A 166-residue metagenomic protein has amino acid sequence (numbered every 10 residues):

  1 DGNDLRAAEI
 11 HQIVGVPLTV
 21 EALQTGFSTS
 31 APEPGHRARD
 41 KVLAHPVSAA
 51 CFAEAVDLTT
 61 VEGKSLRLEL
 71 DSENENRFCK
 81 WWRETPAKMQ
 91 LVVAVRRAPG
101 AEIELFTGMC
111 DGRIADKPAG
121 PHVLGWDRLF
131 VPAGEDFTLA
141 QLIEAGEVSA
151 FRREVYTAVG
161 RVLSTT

Functional and structural regions predicted by a protein language model:
G2-T166: Anionic-ligand binding patches
